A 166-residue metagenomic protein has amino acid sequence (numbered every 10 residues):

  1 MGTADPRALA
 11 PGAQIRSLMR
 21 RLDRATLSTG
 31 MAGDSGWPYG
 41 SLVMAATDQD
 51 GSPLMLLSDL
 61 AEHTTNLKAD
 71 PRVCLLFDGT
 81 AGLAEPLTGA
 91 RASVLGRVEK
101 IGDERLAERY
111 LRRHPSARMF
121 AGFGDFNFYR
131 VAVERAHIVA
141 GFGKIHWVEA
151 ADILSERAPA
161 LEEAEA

Functional and structural regions predicted by a protein language model:
M1-K68, L76: An N-terminal domain-cap segment
G2-A10, M119-A166: C-terminal edge-of-domain segments
P11-I15, D103-L106, A164: Alpha-helical structural motif
A32, L60, T80, A136 (+1 more regions): Residue-level signature for short turns and capping positions that connect secondary-structure elements
S35, E104, H137-V139: Residue-level signal for secondary-structure boundary sites
G40-L42, R91-L95, W147: Well-ordered beta-strand positions in beta-sheet-rich domains
L60-M119, F123-F126, V133: Short, structured beta-strand-loop surface elements
